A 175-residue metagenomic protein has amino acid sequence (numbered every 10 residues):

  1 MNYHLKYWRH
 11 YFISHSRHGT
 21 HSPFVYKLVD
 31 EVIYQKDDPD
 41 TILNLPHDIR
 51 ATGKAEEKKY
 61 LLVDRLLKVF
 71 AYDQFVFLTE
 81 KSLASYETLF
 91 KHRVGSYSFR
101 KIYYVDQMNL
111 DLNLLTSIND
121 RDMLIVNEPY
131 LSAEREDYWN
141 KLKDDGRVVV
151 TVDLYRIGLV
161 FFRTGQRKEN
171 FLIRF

Functional and structural regions predicted by a protein language model:
M1-D120, Y130-F175: A short alpha-helical cap/connector motif
L124-N127: Short beta-strand/loop segment that forms part of the nucleotide-sugar
